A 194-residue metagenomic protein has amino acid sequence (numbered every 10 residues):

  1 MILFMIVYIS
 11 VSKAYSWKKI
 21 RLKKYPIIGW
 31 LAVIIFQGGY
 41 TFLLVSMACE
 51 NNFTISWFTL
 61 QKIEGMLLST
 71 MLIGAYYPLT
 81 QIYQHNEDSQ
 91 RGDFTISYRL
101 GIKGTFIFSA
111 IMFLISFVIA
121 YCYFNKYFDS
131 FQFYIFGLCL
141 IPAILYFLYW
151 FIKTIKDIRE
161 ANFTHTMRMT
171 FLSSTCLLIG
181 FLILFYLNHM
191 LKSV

Functional and structural regions predicted by a protein language model:
M1-F53: Intramembrane alpha-helical segments
M1-I20, A110-T164: Transmembrane helix-loop-helix
M1-K13, S56-L79: Membrane-embedded alpha-helical segments that form the functional core of polytopic membrane enzymes, especially those
L3-F4, I28, A32-V33, L60-L68 (+3 more regions): Alpha-helical transmembrane segments of integral membrane proteins
W30-S46, Y98-I102, T164-I179: Small-residue-rich segments of transmembrane alpha-helices in multi-pass membrane proteins, especially helix faces
C49-F58, N125, K192-V194: Membrane-interface helix termini and inter-helical loops of multi-pass transporters
T70-F117: Solvent-exposed interhelical
L182-V194: Juxtamembrane boundary at the C-terminal end of a transmembrane helix
